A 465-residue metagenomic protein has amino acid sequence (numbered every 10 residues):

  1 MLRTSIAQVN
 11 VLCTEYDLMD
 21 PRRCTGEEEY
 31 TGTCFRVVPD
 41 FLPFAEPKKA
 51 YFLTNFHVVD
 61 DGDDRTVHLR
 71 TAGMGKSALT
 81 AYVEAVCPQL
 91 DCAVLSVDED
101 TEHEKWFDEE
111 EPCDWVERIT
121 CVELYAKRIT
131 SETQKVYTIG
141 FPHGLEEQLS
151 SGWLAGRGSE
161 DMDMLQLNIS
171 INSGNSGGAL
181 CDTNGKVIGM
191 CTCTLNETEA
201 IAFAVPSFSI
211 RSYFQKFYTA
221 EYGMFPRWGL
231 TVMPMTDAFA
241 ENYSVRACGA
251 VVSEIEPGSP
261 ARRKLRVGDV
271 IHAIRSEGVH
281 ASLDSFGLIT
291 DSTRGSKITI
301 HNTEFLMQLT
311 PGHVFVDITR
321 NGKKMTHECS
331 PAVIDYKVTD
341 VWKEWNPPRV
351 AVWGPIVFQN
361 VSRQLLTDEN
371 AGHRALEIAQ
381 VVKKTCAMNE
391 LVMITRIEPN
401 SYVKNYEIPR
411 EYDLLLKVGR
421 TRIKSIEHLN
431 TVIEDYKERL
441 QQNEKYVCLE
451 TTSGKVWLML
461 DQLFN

Functional and structural regions predicted by a protein language model:
S5, V37-C92, V97-E104, D108-E109 (+2 more regions): Catalytic-histidine neighborhood of serine endopeptidases, predominantly the chymotrypsin-like S1/PA family
S5-N10, E46-N55, I129-P142, L167 (+4 more regions): Active-site-proximal beta-strands of protease catalytic cores
E15-Y51, S77-T80, S176-G177, I201: A conserved glycine-rich beta-strand in the N-terminal activation segment of trypsin-fold
M19-D20, C24-E29, V58-D61, A85-V86 (+5 more regions): Flexible, gly/ser-rich surface segments that form the specificity/activation loops bordering the active-site cleft
F35, S170-M190, R262-V267, V403-N405 (+1 more regions): Catalytic nucleophile loop of clan PA
K186-F225, V447-N465: C-terminal subregion of chymotrypsin/trypsin-like serine protease catalytic domains
A220-H280, V357-N405: PDZ/PDZ-like groove recognition
A273-D317, K417-T451: PDZ domains, with a preference for the canonical peptide-binding region formed by the helix
